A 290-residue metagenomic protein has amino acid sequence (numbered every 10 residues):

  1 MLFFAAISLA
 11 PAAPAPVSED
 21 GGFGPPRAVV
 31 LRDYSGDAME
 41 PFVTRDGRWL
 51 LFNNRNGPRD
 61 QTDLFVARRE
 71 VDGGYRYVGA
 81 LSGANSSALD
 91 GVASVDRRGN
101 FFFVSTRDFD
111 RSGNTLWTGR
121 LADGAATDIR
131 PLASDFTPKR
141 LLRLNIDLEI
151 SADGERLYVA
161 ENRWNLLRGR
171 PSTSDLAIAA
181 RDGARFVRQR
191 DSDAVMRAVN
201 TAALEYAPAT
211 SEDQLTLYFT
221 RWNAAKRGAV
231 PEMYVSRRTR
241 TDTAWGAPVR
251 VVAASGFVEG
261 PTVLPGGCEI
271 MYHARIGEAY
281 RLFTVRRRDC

Functional and structural regions predicted by a protein language model:
F3-P16: Bacterial Sec-dependent signal peptides at the C-terminal "C-region" and cleavage site
A13-C290: Short, conserved micro-motifs composed of acidic
